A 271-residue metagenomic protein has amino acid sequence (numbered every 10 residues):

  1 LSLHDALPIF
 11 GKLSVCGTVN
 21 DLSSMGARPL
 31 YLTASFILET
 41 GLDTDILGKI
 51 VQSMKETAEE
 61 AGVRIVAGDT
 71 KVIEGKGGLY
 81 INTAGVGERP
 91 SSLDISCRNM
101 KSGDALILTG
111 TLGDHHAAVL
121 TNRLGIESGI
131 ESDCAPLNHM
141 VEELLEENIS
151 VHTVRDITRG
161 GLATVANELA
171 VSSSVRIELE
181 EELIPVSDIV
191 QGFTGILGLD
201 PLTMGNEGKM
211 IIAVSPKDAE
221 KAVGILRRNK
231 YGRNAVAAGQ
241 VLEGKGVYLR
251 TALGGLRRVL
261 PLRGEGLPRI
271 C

Functional and structural regions predicted by a protein language model:
L1-L7: Short, small-residue-biased leader/transition segments that mark boundaries at the very start of proteins
P8-L32, Q52-E60, H139-E146, T164-N167: Small-aliphatic-rich amphipathic alpha-helix that forms the alpha element of a beta-alpha
L13, R28-A118, Q240: Glycine-rich anion-binding loops of enzyme active sites
S23, M54-K55, D69-E74, S91-N99 (+5 more regions): A generic local secondary-structure boundary/capping motif
E39-G41, I130-N206: Active-site-proximal betaalpha loop/short-helix elements that scaffold phosphoryl/nucleotidyl transfer chemistry
V214-E220: Helix N-cap motif at beta-to-alpha junctions
K221-Y231: Short amphipathic alpha-helices in soluble, non-transmembrane regions that often serve as interface/regulatory elements
N229-C271: Acidic, Ser/Thr/Pro-rich beta/coil linker or hinge segments at domain junctions
